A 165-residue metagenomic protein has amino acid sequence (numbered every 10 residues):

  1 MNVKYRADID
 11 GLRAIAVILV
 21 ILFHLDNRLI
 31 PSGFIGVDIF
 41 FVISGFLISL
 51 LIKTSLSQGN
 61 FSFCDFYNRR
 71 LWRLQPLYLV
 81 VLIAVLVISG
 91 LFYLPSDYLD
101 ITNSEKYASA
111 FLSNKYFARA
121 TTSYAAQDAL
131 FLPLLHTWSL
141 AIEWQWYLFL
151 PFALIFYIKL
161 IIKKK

Functional and structural regions predicted by a protein language model:
M1-K165: Membrane-interface helix/loop caps of multi-pass membrane proteins
